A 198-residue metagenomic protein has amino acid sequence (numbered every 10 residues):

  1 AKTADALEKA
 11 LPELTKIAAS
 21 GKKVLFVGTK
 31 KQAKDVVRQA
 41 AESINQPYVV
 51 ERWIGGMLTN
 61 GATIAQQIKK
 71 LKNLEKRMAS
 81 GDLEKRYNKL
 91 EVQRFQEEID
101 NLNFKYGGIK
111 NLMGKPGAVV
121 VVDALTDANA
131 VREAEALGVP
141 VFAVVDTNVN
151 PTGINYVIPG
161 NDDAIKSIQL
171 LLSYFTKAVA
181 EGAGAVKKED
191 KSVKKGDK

Functional and structural regions predicted by a protein language model:
A1-K188: Ribosome large-subunit tunnel/peptidyl-transferase-proximal elements
K191-K198: Short acidic DE-rich linear segments
